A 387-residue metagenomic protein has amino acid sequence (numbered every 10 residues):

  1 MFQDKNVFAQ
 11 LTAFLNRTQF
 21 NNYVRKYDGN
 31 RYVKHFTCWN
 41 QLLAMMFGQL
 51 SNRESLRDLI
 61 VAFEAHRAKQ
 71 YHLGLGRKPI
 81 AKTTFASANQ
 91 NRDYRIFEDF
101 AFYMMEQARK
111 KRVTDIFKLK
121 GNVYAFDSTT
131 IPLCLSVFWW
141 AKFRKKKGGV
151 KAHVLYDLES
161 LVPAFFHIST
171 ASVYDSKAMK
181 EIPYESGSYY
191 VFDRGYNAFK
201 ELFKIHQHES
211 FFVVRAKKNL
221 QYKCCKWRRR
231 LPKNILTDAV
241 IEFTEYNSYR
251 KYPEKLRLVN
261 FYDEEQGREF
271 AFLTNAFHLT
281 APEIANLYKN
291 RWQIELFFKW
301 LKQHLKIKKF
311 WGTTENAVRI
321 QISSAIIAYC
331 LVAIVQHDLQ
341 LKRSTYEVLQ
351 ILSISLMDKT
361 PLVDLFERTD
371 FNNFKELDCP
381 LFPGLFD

Functional and structural regions predicted by a protein language model:
M1-D58, A62, R92, D99-Y103 (+3 more regions): Single, function-defining residue in the core of a domain
D58-A68, L75-K82: A short glycine/small-residue-enriched secondary-structure motif
K69, Y94-I96, Q107: Short helix C-cap/helix-to-loop transition motifs enriched in small/turn-promoting residues
Q70-L73, D358: Juxtamembrane membrane-interface segments at transmembrane alpha-helix termini
H72-Y94: Major-groove recognition helix of helix-turn-helix-like DNA-binding domains
E106-T114, D175-S176: A short, well-structured juxtamembrane/interface segment
A141: A glycine- and small-aliphatic-rich helix-loop capping segment at beta-alpha/alpha-beta transitions that lines
